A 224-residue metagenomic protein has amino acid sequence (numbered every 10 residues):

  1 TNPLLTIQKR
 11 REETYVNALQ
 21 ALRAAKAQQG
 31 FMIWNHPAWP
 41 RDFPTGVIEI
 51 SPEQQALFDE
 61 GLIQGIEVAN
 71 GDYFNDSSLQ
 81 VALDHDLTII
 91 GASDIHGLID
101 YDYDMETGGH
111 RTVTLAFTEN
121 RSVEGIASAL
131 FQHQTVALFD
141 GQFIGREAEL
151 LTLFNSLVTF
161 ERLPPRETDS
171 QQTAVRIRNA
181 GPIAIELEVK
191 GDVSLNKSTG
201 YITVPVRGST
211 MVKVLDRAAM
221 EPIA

Functional and structural regions predicted by a protein language model:
T1-I7, T45-A224: Charged catalytic cores and adjacent phosphate/nucleic-acid-binding surfaces used for phosphate/nucleic-acid chemistry
N2-F31, E53: Binuclear metal-dependent hydrolase catalytic cores centered on His/Asp/Glu-rich metal-binding motifs
A25, M32-N35, A116, A137: Functionally constrained cores in energy, signaling, and assembly domains
G30-G46: Aromatic-lined carbohydrate-recognition surfaces of secreted/lumenal glycan-active proteins
